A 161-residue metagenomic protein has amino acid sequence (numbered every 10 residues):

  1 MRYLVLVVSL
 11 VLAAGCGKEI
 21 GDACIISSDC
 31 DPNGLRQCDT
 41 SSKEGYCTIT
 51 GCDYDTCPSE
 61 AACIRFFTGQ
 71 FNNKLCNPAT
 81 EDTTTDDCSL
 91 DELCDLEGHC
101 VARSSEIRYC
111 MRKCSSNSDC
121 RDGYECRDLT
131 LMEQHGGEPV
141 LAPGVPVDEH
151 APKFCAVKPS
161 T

Functional and structural regions predicted by a protein language model:
M1-A14: Sec-dependent bacterial lipoprotein signal peptides
C16-T161: Secreted, cysteine-rich disulfide-bonded mini-domains of extracellular proteins
